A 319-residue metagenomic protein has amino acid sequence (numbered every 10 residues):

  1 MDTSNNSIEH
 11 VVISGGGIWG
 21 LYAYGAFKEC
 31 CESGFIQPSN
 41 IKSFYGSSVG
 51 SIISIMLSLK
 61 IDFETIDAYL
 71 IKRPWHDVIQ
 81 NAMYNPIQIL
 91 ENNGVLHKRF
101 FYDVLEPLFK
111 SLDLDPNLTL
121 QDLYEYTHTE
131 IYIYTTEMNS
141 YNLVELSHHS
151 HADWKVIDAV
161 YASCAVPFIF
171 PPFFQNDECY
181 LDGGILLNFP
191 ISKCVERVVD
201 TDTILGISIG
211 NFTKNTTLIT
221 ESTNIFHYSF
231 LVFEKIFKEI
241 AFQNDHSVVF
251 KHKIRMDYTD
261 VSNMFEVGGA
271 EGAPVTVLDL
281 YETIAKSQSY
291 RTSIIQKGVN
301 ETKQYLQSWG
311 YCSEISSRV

Functional and structural regions predicted by a protein language model:
M1-S47, I55-V319: Patatin-like phospholipase
